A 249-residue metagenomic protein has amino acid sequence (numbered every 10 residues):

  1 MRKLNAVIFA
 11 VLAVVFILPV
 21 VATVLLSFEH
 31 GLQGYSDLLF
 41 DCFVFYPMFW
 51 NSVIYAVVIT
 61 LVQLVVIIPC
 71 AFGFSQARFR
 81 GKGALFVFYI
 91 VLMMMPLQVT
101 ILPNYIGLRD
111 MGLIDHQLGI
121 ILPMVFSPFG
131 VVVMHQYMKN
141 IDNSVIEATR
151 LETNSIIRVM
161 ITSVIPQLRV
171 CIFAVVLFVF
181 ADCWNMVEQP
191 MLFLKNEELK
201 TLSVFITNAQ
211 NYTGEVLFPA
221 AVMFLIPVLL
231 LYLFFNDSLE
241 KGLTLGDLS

Functional and structural regions predicted by a protein language model:
R2-S249: A structural signal for multi-pass alpha-helical bundles of membrane permease subunits that mediate small-molecule
